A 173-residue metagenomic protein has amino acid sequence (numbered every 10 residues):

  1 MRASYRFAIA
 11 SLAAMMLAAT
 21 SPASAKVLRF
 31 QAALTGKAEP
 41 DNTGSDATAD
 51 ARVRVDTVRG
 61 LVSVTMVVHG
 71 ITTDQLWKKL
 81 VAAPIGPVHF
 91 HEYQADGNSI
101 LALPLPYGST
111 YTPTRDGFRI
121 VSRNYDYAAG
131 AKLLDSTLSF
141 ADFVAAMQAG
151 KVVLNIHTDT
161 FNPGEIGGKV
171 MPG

Functional and structural regions predicted by a protein language model:
M1-I9: Bacterial N-terminal signal peptides that target proteins for export
A10-A18: Bacterial N-terminal signal peptides
L17, P22-A25: Polybasic, low-complexity, intrinsically disordered segments
S24-V88, E92-G173: Metal-centered catalytic cores of metalloenzymes
